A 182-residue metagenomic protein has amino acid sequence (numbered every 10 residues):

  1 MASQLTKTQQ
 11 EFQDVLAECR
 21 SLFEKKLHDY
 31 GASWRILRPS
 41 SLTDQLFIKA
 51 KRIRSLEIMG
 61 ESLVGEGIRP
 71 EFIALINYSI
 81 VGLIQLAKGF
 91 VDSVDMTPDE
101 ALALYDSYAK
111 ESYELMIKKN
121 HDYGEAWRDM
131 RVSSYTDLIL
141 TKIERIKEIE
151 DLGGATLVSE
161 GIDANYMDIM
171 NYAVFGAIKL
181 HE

Functional and structural regions predicted by a protein language model:
M1-E182: Intrinsically disordered, low-complexity regulatory regions that flank transcription factor DNA-binding cores
